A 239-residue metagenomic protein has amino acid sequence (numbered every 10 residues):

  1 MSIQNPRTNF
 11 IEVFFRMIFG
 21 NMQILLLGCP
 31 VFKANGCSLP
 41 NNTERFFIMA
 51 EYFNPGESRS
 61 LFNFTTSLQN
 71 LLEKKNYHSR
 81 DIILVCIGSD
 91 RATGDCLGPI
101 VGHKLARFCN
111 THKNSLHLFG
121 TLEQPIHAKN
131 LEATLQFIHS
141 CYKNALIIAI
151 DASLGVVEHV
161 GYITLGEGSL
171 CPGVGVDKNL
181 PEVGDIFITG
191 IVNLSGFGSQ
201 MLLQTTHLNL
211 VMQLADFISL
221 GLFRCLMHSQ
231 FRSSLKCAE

Functional and structural regions predicted by a protein language model:
S2-F10: Extreme N-terminal basic, low-complexity initiation segments that serve as generic localization/processing leaders
N5, N21-I24: Polybasic, lysine-rich low-complexity intrinsically disordered segments
F10, F14-F15, F19, F32 (+1 more regions): Aromatic (phenylalanine/tyrosine) cluster motif
I18, G28, N41-I147, A152-E239: N-terminal catalytic or cofactor-binding beta/alpha core of small enzyme domains
